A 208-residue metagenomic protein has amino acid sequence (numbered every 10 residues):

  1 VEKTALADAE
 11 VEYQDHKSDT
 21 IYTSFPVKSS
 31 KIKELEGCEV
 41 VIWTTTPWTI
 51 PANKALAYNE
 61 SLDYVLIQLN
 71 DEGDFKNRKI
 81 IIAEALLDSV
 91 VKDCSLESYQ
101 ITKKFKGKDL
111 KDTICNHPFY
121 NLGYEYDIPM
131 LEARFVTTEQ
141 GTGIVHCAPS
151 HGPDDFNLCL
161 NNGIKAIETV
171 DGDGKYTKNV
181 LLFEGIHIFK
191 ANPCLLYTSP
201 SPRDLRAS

Functional and structural regions predicted by a protein language model:
V1, L195-L196: Accessible peptide chain termini
V1-D173: NTP-handling and nucleic-acid-processing catalytic cores
K175-N179: Short acidic beta-strand-loop surface patches of small beta-rich interaction domains
V180-I186: The substrate-binding groove and active-site-proximal loops of carbohydrate-active enzymes, especially glycoside
K190-P193: Glycine-rich and small/hydrophobic secondary-structure elements
Y197-P202: Conserved small/polar residues in nucleotide/adenosyl-binding loops
L205-S208: N-terminal low-complexity segments that are often proline-rich with Ser/Thr-Pro
